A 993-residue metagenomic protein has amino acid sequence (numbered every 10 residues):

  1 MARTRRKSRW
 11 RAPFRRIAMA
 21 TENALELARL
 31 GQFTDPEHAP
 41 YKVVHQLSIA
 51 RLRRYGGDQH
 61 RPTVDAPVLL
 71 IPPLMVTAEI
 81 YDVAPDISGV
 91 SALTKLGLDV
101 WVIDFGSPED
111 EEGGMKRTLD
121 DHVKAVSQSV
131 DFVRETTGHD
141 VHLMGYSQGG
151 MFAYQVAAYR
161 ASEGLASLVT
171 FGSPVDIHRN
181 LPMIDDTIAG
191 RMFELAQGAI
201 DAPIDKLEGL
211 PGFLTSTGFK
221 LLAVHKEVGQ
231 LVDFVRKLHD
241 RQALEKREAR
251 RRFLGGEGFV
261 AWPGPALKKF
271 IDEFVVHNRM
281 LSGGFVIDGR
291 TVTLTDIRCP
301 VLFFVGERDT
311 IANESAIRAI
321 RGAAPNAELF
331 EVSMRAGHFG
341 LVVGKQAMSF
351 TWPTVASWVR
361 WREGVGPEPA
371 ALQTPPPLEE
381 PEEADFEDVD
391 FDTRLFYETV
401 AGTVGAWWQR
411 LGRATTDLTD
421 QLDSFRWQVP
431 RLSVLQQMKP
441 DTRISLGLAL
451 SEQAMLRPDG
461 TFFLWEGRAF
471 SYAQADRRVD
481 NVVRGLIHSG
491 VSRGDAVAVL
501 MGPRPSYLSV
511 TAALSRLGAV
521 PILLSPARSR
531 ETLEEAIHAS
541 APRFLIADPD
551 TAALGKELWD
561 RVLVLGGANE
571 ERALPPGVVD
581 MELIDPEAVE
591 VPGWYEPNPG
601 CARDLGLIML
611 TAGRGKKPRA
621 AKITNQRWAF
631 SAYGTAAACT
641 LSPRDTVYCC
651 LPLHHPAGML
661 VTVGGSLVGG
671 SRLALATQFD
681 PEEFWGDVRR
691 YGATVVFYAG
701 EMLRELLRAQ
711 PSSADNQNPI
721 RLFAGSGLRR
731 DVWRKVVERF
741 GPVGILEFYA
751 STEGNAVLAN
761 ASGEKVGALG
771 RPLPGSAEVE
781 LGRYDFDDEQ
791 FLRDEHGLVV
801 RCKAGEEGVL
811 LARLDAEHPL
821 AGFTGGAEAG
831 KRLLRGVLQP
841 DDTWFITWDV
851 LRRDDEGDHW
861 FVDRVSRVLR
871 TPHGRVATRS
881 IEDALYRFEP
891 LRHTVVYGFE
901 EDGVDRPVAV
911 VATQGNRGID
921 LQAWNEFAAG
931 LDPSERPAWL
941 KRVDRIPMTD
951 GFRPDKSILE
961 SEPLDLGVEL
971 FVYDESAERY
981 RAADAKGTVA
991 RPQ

Functional and structural regions predicted by a protein language model:
M1-P13, H139, Y154-P265: Alpha/beta-hydrolase-fold enzymes
M438-T442, S451, D459-R504, L508-A512 (+3 more regions): Conserved AMP-binding/adenylate-forming core of the ANL superfamily
D476-V482, A602, A621-S642, C650 (+2 more regions): Conserved structural elements of the adenylate-forming
R528, E535, L545, V696 (+6 more regions): AMP-binding/adenylate-forming catalytic core of the ANL superfamily
E582-A612, K616-K617, T640-T646: Conserved pre-ATP/AMP-binding loop-to-beta segment of ANL
A629-T646, H654-T694: Conserved AMP-binding/adenylation subdomain of ANL enzymes
R690-Y698, L707-D785: Gly/Ser/Thr-rich phosphate-binding loop
L931-P954, V972-Q993: AMP-binding/adenylate-forming catalytic domain of the ANL superfamily
